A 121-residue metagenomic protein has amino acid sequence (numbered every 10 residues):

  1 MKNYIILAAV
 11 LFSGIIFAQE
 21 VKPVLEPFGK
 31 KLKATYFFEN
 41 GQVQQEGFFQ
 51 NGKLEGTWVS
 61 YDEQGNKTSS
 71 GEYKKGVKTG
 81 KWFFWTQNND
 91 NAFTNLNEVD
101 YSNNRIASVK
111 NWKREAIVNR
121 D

Functional and structural regions predicted by a protein language model:
M1-Y4, Q19: Positively charged n-region of N-terminal signal peptides that target proteins for export
Y4-S13: Sec-dependent N-terminal signal peptides
G14-D121: Glycine/tyrosine- and acidic-biased, solvent-exposed loop/turn segments at the edges of beta-strands
